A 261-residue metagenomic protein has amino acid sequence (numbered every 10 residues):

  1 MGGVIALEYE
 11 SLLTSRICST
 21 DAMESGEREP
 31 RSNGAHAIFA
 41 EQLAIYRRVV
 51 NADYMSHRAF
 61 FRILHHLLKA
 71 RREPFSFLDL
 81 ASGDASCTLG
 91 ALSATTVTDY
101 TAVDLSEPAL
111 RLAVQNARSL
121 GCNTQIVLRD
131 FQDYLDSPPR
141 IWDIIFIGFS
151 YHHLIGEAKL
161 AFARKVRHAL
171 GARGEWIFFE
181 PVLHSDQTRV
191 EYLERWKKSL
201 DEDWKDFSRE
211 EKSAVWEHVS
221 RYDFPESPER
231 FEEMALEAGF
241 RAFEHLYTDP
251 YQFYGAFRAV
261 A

Functional and structural regions predicted by a protein language model:
Y9-R72: Conserved class I S-adenosyl-L-methionine
L78, A85-D133: Class I SAM-dependent methyltransferase SAM/SAH-binding core
D133-P139: Short conserved loop adjoining the S-adenosyl-L-methionine
F146: A conserved beta-strand element that flanks and buttresses the S-adenosyl-L-methionine
F149-S150: Short catalytic micro-motifs in class I SAM-dependent methyltransferases
L160-A172: A short glycine-rich, Lys/Arg-flanked "PGG" loop and its adjoining helix->strand segment in the class I
F179-M234: C-terminal alpha-helical "lid/dimerization" subdomain adjacent to the S-adenosyl-L-methionine
G239, Y247-A261: Core SAM-dependent methyltransferase catalytic element
